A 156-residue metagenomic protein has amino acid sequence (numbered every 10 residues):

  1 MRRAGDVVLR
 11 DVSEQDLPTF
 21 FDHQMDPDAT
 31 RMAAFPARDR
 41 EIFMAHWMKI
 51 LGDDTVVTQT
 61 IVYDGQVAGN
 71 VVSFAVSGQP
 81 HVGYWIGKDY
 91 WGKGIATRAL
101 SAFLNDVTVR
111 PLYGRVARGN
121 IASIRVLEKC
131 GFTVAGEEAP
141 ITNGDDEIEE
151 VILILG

Functional and structural regions predicted by a protein language model:
M1-P18, D22-D28, M32, T58-G156: Acyl-donor (CoA/ACP) binding surface of acyl/acetyltransferases
D28-M48: Conserved GNAT-fold acetyl-CoA-binding loop/helix
K49-T55: Short loop/turn motifs at secondary-structure junctions and domain boundaries
